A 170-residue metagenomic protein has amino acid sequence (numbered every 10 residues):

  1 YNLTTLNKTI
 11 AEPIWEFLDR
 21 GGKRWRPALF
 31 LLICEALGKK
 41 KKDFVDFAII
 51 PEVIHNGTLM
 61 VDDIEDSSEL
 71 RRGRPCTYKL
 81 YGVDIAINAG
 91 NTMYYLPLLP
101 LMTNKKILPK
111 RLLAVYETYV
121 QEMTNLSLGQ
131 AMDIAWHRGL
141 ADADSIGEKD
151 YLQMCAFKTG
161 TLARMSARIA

Functional and structural regions predicted by a protein language model:
T4-A170: Mg2+-dependent prenyl diphosphate-binding active-site environment of isoprenoid biosynthetic enzymes
